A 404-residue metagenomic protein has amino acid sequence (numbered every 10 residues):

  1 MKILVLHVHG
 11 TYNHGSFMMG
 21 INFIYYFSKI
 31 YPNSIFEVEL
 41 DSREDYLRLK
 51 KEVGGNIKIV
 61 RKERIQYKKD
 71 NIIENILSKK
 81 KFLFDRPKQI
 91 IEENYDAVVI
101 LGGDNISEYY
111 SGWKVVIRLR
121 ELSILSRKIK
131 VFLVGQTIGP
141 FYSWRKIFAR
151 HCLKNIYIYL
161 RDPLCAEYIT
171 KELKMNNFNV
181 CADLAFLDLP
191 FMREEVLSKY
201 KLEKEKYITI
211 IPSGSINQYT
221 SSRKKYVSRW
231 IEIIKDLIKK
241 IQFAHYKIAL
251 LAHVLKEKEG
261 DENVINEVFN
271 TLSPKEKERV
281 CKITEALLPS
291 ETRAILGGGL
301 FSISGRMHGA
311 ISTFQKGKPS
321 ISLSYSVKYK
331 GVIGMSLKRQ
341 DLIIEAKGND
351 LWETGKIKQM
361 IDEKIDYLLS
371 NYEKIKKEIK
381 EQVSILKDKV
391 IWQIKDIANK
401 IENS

Functional and structural regions predicted by a protein language model:
M1-S404: Active-site anion-handling motifs in enzyme catalytic cores
